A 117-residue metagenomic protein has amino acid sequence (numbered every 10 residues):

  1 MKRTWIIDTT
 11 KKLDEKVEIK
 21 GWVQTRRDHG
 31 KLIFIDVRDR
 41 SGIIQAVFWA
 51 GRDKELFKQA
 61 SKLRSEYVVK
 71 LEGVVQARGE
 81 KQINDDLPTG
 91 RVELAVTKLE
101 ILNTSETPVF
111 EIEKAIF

Functional and structural regions predicted by a protein language model:
M1-F117: Class II aminoacyl-tRNA synthetase catalytic cores and aaRS-like
